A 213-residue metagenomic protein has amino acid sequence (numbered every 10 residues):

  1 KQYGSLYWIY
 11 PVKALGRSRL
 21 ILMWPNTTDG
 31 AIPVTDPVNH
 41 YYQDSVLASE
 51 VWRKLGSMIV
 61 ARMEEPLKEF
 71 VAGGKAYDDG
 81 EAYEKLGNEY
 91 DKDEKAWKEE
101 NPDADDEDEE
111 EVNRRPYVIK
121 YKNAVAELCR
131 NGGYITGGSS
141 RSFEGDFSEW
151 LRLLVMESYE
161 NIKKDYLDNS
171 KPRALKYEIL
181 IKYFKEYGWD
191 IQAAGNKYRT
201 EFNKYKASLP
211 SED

Functional and structural regions predicted by a protein language model:
Q2-D213: Active-site-flanking segments in enzyme catalytic domains
